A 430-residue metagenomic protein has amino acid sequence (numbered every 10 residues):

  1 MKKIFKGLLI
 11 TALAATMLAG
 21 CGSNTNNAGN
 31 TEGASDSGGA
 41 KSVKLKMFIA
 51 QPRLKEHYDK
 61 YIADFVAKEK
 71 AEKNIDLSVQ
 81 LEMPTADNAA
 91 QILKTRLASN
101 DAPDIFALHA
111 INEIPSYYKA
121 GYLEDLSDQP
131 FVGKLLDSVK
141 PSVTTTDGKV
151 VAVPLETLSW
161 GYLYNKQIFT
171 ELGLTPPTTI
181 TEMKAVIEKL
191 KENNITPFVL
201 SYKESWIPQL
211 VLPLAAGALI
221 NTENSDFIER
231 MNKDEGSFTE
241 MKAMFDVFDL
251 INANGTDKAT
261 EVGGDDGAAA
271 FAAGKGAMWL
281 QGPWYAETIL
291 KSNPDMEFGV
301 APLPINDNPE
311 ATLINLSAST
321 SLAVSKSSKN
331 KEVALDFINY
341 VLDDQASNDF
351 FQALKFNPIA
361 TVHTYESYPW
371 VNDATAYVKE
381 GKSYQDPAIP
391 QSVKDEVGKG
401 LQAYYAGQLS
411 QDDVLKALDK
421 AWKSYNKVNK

Functional and structural regions predicted by a protein language model:
K6-A12, G22-E113, F131, P176 (+7 more regions): Conserved N-terminal structural module of periplasmic/extracytoplasmic solute-binding proteins
A67-I75, S99, L172, A253 (+1 more regions): Extracytoplasmic/periplasmic substrate-recognition and gating elements
T95-R96, P103-D104, G133-I168, T196-L200 (+2 more regions): A structural signal for short loop-to-beta-strand junctions that line the ligand-binding cleft of periplasmic/secreted
H109-W160, K184, L190, V211-P213 (+1 more regions): Hinge/lid segment of periplasmic solute-binding proteins
D125-S138, Y202, L219-A243, K291-S292 (+2 more regions): Short, solvent-exposed loop/beta-turn-alpha elements that line the ligand-binding surface or hinge of extracytoplasmic
V151-V153, W160, K184-R230, G276: Extracytoplasmic/periplasmic solute-binding protein
T170, N348, K379-K430: Conserved C-terminal helix/tail region of periplasmic/extracytoplasmic solute-binding proteins
K189-L190, R230-T260: Glycine-centered hinge/linker elements that transmit conformational signals in sensory and ligand-binding systems
